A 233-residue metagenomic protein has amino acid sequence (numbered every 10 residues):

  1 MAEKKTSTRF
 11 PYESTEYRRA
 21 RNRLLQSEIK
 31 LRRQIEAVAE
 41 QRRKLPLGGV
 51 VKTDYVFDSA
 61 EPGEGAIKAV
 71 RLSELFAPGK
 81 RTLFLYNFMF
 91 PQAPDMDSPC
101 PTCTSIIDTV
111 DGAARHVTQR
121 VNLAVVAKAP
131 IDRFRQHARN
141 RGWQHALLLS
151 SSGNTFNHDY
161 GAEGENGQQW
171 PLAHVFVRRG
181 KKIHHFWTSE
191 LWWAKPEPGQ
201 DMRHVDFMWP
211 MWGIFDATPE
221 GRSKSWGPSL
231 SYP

Functional and structural regions predicted by a protein language model:
A2-L83, F88-R115, Q119, H137-R139 (+1 more regions): Non-globular targeting/processing and membrane-anchoring segments
N122-S152: Conserved segment of the thioredoxin-like fold in thiol-based oxidoreductases
